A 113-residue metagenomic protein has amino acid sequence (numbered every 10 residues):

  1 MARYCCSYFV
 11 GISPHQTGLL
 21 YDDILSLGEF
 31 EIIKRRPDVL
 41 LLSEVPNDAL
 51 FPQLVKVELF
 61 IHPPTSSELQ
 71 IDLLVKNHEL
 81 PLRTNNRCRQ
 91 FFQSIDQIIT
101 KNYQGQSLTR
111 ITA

Functional and structural regions predicted by a protein language model:
M1-A113: Ser/Thr-rich, low-complexity intrinsically disordered terminal regions
